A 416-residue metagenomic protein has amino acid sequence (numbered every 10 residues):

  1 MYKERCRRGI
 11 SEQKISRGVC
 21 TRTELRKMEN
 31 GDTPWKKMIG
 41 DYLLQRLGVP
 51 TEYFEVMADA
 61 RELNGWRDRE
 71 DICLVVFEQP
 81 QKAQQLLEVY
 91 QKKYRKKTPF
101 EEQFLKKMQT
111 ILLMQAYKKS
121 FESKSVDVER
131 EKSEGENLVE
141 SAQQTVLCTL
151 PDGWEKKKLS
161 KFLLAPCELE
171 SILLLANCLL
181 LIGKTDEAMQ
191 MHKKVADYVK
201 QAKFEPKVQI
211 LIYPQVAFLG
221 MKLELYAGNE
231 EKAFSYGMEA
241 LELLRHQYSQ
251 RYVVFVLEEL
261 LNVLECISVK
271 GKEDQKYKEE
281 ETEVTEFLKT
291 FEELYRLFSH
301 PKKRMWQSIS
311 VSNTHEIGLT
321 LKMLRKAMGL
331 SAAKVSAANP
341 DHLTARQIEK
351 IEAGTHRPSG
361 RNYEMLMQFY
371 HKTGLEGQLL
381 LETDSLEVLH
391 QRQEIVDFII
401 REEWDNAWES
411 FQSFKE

Functional and structural regions predicted by a protein language model:
M1-R7, H300-M328: A short, Lys/Arg-rich alpha-helix, primarily the initiator
R7-K27, M328-K350: Short alpha-helical DNA-recognition segment
K36-Y53, S359-G377: DNA major-groove recognition helix of helix-turn-helix/homeodomain DNA-binding modules
L63-Y117, L386-E416: Helix-turn-helix/homeodomain-like alpha-helical modules used for DNA recognition and transcription-factor dimerization
D68-E70, E101, K107-L112, L173-L174 (+4 more regions): "A position-specific structural signal for the A-helix of alpha-solenoid helical repeats
C73-L74, L113, L179, A217-G220 (+3 more regions): Residue at a conserved register position within TPR or TPR-like alpha-solenoid repeats
F77, A116, I182, A227 (+3 more regions): Structural motif corresponding to the intra-repeat A-B loop/turn of tetratricopeptide repeats
L87-R95, V139-K158, K193-F204, M238-S249 (+3 more regions): Amphipathic alpha-helical segments of tetratricopeptide repeats
